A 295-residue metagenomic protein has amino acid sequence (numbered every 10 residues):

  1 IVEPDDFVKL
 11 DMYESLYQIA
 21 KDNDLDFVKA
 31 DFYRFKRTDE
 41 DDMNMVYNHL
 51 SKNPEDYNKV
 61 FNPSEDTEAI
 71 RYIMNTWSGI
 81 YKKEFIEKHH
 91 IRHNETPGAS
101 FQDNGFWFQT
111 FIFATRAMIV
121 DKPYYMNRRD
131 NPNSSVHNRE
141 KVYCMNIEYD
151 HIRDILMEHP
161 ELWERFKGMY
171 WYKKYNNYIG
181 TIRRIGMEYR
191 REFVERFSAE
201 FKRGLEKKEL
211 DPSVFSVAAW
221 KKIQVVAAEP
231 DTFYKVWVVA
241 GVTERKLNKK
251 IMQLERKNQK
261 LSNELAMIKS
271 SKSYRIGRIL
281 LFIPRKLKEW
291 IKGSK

Functional and structural regions predicted by a protein language model:
I1: Active-site and glycan-interaction determinants of carbohydrate-active enzymes
P4-D121, Y125-V142: Donor-binding/catalytic cores of nucleotide-activated saccharide and glycerol-phosphate transferases/polymerases
H93, P97, L156-R165: Inter-helical turn/loop segments and adjacent helix faces that build the functional surface of alpha-helical bundle
F108-F111, W171-T181: P-loop NTPase catalytic cores that bind/hydrolyze ATP
K122-N131, H137-L162, N177-G180, R184-E209: Catalytic core of nucleotide-sugar-dependent glycosyltransferases
E164-Y172, E195: Short, charged, amphipathic alpha-helical segments
R183-R190, S216, E229, S271: Residues that cap or delimit alpha-helices
V225, E229-K295: Boundary detector for helix-to-coil junctions that initiate low-complexity/charged tails
